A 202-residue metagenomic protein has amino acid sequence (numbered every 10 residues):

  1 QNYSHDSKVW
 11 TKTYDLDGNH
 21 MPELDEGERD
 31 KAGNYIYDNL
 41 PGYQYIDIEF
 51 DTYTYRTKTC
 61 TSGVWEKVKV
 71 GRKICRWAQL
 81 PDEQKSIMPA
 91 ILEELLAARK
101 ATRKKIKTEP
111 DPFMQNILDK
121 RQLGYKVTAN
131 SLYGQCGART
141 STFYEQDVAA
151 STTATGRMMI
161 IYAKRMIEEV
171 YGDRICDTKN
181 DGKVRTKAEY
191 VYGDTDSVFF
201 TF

Functional and structural regions predicted by a protein language model:
Q1-F202: Conserved acidic
